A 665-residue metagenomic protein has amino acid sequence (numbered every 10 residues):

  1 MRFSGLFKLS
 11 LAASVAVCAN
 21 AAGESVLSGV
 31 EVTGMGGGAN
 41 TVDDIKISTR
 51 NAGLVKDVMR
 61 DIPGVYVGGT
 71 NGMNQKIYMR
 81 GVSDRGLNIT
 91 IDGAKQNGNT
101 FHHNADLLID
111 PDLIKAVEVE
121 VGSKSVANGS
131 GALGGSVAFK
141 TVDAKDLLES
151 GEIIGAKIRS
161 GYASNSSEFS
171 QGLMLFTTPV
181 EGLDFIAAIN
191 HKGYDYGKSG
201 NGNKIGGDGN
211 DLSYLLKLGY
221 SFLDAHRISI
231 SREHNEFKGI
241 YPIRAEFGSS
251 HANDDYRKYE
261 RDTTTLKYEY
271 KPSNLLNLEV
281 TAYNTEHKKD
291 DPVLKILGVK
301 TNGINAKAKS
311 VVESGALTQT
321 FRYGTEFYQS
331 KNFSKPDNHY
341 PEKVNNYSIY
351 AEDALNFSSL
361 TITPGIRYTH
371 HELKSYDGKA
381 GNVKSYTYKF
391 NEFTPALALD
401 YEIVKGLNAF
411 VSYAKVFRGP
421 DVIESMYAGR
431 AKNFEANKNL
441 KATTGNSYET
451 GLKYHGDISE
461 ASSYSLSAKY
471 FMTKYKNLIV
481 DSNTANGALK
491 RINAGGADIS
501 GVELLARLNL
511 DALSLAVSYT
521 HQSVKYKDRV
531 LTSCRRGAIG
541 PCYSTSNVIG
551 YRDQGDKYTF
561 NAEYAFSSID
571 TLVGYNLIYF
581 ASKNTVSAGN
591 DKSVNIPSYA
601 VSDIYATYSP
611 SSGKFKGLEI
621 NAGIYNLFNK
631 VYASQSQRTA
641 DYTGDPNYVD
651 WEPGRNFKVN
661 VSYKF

Functional and structural regions predicted by a protein language model:
A22-E149, S167, T263, F417 (+1 more regions): Acidic, small-polar-rich N-terminal luminal/periplasmic segments of exported/outer-membrane proteins
L113-K115, V121, V126-N201, G207-Y214: Outer-membrane beta-barrel translocator/receptor signature
S160, A187, N277-D291, A409-S412 (+4 more regions): Membrane-embedded beta-barrel scaffold of Gram-negative outer-membrane proteins
G200-D211, S221, A225-L278, N284-T301 (+1 more regions): Flexible loop and strand-edge segments within Gram-negative outer membrane beta-barrel domains
L223-A225, T318-T320, P341-T473, E563: Structural signature of Gram-negative outer-membrane beta-barrels, strongest in the C-terminal barrel of TonB-dependent
Q319, N356-I362, S463-K474, I492-A588 (+1 more regions): Gram-negative outer-membrane beta-barrel transporters
F417-R418, D481, S582-T585, Y608-F665: C-terminal beta-signal and adjacent terminal beta-strands/loops of Gram-negative outer-membrane beta-barrel proteins
R552-K614, Y625-N629, A633-R638: C-terminal beta-barrel architecture of Gram-negative outer-membrane proteins
